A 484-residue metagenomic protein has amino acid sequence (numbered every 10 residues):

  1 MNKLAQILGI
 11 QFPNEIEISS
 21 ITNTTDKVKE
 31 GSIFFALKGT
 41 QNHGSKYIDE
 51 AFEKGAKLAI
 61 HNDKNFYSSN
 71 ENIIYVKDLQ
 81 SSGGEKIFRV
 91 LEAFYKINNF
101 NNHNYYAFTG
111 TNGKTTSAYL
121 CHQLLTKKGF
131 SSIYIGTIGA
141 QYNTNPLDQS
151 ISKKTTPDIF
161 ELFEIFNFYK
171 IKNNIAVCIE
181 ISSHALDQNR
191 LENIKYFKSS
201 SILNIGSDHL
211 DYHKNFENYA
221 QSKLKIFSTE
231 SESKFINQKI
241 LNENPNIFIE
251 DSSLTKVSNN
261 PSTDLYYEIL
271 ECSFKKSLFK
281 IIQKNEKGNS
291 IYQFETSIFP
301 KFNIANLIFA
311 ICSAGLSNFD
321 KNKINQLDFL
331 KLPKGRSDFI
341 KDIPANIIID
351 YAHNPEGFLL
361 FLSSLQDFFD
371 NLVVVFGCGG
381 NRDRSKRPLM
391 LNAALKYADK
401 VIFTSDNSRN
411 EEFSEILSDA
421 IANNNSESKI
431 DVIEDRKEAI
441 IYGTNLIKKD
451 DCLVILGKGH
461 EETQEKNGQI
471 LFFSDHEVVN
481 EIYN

Functional and structural regions predicted by a protein language model:
M1-F94, E268-L270, E295, F299-K301 (+3 more regions): N-terminal leader/targeting and accessory segments in enzymes
M1-N14, K27-I33, Q41-K46, T126 (+4 more regions): ATP-dependent carboxylate-amine ligase
L4, H213-A220, E250-L359: Adenine nucleotide phosphate-binding catalytic loops in nucleotide-utilizing enzymes
S32, A51, F108, T115 (+11 more regions): Residue-level signal for inorganic ion chemistry
K57-D63, S201, F235-K239, V375-G377 (+1 more regions): Short internal beta-strands
A59-Y67, G136-G139, N237-E243, N259 (+1 more regions): Short, polar loop motifs at secondary-structure junctions
A93-Y142: Walker A (P-loop) phosphate-binding motif
P146, I151-N244, P355: Flexible active-site lid/hinge loop adjacent to a nucleotide/diphosphate and Mg2+-phosphate binding pocket
